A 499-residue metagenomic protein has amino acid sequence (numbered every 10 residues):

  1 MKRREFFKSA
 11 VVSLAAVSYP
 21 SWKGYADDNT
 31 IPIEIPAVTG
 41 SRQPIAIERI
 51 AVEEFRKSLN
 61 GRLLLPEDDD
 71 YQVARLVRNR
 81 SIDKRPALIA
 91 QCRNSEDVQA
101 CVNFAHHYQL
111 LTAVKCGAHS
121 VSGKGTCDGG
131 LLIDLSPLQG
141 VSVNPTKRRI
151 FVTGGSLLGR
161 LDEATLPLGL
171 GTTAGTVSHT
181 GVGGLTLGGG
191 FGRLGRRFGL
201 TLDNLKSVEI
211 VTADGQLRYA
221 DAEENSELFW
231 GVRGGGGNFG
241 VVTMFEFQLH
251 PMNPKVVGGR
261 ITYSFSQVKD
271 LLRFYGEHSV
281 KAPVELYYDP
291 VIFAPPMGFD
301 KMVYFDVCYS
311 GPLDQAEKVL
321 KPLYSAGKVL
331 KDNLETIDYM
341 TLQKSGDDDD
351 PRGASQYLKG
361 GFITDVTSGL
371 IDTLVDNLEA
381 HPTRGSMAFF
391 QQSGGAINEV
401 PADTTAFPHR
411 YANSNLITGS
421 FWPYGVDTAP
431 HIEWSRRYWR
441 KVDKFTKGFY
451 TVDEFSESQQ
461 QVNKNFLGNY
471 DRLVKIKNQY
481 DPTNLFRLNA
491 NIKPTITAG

Functional and structural regions predicted by a protein language model:
K2-G499: Soluble FAD-dependent oxygen oxidases
